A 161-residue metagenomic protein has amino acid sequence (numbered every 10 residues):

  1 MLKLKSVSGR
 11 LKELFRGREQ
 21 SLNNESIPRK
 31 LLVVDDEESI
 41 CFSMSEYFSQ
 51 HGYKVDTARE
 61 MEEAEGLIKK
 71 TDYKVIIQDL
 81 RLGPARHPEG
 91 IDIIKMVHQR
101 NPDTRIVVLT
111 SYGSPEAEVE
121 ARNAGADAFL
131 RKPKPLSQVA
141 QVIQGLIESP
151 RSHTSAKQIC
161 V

Functional and structural regions predicted by a protein language model:
M1-K30, S137-V161: Non-catalytic signal-transmission and effector/linker regions of two-component phosphorelay proteins
E37, R81-P84: The short loop immediately C-terminal to the conserved phospho-acceptor aspartate in CheY-like receiver
E38-D56: Two-component/phosphorelay signaling modules centered on CheY-like receiver
T57-V75, G83: Acidic, metal-coordinating helix/loop segments flanking the phosphotransfer/catalytic sites of two-component signaling
G66, H87-D103: Short amphipathic alpha-helix used as the core "switch/output" element in two-component signaling
I76, I106, F129-L130: Two-component signal transduction core modules
P88, D92, Y112-L130: Alpha4 helix (beta4-alpha4-beta5 surface) of REC/receiver domains from two-component response regulators
